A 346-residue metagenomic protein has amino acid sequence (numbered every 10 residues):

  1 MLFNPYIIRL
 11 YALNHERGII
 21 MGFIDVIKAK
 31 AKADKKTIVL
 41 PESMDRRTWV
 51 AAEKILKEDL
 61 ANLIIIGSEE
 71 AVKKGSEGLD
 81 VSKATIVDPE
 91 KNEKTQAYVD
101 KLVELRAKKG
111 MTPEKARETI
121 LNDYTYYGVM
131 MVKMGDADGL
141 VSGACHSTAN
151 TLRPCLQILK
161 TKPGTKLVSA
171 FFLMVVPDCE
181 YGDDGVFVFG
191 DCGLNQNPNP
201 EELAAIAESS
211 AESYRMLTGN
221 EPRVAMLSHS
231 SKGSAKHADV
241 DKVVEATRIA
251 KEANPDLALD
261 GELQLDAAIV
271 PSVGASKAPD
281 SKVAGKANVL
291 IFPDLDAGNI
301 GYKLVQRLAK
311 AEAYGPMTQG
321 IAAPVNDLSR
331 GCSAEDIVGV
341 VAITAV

Functional and structural regions predicted by a protein language model:
L2-I20: Short, Lys/Arg-enriched N-terminal segments with co-localized hydrophobic residues within the first ~10-30 amino acids
M21-A284, V289-V346: Anion-binding alpha/beta catalytic cores of soluble intermediary-metabolism enzymes, centered on
